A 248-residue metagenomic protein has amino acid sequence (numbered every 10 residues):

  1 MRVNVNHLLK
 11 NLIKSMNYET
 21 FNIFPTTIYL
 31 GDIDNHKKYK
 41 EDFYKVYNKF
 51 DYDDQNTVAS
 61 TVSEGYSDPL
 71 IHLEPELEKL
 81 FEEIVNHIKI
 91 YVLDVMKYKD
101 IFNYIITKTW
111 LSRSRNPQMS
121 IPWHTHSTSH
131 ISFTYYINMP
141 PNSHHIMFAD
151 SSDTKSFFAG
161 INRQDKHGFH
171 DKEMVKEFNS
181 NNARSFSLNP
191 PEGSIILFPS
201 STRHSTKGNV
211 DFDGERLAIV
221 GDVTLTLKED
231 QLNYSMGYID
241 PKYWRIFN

Functional and structural regions predicted by a protein language model:
N6-I101, S120: Non-heme Fe(II)/2-oxoglutarate
V95-R115: Hydrophobic beta-strand-centered segment that forms part of the acyl-chain substrate-binding groove
L111-I195, I219, E229-G237: Catalytic core of non-heme Fe(II) oxygenases with the double-stranded beta-helix
I121-H124, H204-D211: Short beta-strand His + acidic residue motifs that chelate non-heme Fe in jelly-roll/DSBH and cupin folds
I137, T202, V223-L225: Short beta-strand segments enriched in hydrophobic/aromatic residues within well-folded beta-rich domains
F186-N189, G208-F212: Exposed beta-sheet edge/beta-hairpin loop segments within beta-rich domains
L197-S201: Short, proline-centered helix/strand-breaking motifs
F212-N248: Non-heme Fe(II)/2-oxoglutarate
